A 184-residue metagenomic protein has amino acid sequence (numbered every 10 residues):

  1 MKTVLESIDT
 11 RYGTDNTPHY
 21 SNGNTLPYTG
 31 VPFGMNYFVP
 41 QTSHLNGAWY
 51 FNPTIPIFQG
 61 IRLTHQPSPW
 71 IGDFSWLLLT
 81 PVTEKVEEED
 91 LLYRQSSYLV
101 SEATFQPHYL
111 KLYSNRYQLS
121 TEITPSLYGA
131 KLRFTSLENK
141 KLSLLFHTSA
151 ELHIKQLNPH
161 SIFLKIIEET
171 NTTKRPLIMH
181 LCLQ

Functional and structural regions predicted by a protein language model:
M1-Q184: Accessory carbohydrate-recognition regions in carbohydrate-active enzymes
